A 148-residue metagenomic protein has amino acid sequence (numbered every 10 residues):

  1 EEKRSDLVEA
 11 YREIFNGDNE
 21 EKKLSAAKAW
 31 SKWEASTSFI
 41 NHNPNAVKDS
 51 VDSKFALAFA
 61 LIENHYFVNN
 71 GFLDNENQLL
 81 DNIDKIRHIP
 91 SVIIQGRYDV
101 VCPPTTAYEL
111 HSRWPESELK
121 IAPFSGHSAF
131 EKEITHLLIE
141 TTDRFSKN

Functional and structural regions predicted by a protein language model:
E1-N82, I89: Alpha/beta-hydrolase
A10, A29, I62, E109 (+1 more regions): Alpha-helical elements of Rossmann-like donor-binding domains used by nucleotide-donor carbohydrate transfer enzymes
S25, P104-E118: Active-site-adjacent alpha-helix of alpha/beta-hydrolase-fold enzymes
N64, L80, Y108-H111, G126 (+1 more regions): Generic hydrophobic alpha-helical scaffold/packing signal
D74, V100-T106: Conserved alpha/beta-hydrolase "acid-adjacent" motif
D84-H88, R113-W114: Short, conserved loop/helix-junction motifs that constitute active-site signature segments in enzyme catalytic cores
I86-R87, I93-Q95, D99: Short beta-strand/loop motif that positions the catalytic acidic residue of the alpha/beta-hydrolase fold
S117-N148: Catalytic active-site module of serine/aspartate enzymes centered on a nucleophile-bearing elbow/loop
